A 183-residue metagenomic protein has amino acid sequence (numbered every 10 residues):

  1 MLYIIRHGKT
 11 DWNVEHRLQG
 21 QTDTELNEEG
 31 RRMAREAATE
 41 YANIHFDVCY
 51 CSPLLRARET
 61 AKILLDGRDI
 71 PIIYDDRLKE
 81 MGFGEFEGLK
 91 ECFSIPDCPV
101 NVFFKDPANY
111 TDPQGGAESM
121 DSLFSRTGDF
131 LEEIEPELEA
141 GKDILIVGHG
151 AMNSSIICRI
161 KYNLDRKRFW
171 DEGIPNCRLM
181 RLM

Functional and structural regions predicted by a protein language model:
L2, K142-G150: Generic beta-sheet signal
I5, K9-I70: Active-site-proximal alpha-helix that buttresses catalytic centers in soluble enzyme cores
T10, M152-N153: Short active-site segment of divalent metal-dependent hydrolases/proteases that encodes the spacing between
A42-H45, I134-K142: Glycine-rich phosphate-binding loop signature in dinucleotide/nucleotide-binding domains
C51-S52, S125, V147-G148: Short beta-strand scaffold positions
I63, S155-R159: Active-site signature of alpha/beta-hydrolase-fold catalytic machinery across serine- and Asp/Cys-nucleophile hydrolases
G67-R126: Phosphate-handling substructures
K161-M183: Domain-level recognition of soluble alpha/beta enzyme cores, biased toward histidine phosphatases/phosphomutases
